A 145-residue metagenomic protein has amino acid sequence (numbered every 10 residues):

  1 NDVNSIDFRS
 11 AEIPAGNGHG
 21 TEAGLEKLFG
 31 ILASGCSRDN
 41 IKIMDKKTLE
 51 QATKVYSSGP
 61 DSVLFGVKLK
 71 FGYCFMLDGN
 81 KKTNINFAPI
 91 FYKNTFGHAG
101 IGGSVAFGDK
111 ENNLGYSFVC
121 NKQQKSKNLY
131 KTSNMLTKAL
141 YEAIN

Functional and structural regions predicted by a protein language model:
N1-N145: Catalytic loop of the DD-peptidase/beta-lactamase superfamily, centered on the K-T-G motif and neighboring
